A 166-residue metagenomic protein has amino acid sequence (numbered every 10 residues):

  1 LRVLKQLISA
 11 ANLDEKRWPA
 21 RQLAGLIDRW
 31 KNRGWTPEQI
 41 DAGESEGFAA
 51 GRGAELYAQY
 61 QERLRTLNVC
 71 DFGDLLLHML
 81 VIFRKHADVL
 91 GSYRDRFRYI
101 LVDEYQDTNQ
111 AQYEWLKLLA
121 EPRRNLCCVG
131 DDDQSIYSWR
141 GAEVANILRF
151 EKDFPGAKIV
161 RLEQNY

Functional and structural regions predicted by a protein language model:
L1-D74, F97, R161-Y166: ATP-hydrolysis module of ASCE/P-loop NTPase motor domains, specifically the Walker B Asp-Glu catalytic pair
E46-R149, R161-Q164: Conserved helicase NTPase motor core
K152: Glycine-/small-residue-rich beta-strand-loop submotif within the FAD-binding core of flavoenzymes
